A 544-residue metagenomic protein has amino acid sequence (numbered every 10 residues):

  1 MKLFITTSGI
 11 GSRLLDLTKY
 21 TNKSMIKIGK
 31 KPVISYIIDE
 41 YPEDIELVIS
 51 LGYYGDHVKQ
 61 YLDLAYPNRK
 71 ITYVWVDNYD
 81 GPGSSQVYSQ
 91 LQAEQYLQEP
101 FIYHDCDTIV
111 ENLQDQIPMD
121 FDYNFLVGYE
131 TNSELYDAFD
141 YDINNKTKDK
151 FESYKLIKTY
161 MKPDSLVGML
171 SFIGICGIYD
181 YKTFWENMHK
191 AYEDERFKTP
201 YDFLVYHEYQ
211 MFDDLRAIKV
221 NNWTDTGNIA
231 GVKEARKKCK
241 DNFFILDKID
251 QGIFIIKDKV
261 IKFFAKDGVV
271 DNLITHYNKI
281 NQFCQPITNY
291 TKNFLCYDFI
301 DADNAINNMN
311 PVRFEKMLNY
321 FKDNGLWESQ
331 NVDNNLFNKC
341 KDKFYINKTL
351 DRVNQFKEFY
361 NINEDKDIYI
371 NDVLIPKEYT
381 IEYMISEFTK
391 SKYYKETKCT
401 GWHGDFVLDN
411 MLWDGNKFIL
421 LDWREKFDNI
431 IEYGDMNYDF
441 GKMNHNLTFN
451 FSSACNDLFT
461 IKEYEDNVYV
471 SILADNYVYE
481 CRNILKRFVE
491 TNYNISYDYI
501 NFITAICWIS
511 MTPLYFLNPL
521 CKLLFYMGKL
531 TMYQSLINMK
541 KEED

Functional and structural regions predicted by a protein language model:
K2-I5, R13, K27, K31-Y103: Conserved N-terminal catalytic core of the sugar/cofactor nucleotidyltransferase
L3, V167-I249, I255-I256: Conserved alpha/beta core of the MobA/IspD/sugar-nucleotide pyrophosphorylase nucleotidyltransferase superfamily
V110-E195: Conserved core of the sugar-phosphate nucleotidyltransferase
K150-F151, N278-F283, D303-W402, T491-N492: Conserved kinase catalytic-core helix
N228, K316, N354-E364, G441-K442 (+1 more regions): Helix-rich C-terminal or lid/interface subdomains of diverse kinases
I245-I274, N293-N308: ATP-binding glycine-rich loop module of kinase domains
I253, E387-M436: Active-site acidic catalytic loop and adjacent metal/ATP-binding pocket of ATP-dependent phosphoryl transfer enzymes
D414-V470: Active-site Asp-x-Gly
